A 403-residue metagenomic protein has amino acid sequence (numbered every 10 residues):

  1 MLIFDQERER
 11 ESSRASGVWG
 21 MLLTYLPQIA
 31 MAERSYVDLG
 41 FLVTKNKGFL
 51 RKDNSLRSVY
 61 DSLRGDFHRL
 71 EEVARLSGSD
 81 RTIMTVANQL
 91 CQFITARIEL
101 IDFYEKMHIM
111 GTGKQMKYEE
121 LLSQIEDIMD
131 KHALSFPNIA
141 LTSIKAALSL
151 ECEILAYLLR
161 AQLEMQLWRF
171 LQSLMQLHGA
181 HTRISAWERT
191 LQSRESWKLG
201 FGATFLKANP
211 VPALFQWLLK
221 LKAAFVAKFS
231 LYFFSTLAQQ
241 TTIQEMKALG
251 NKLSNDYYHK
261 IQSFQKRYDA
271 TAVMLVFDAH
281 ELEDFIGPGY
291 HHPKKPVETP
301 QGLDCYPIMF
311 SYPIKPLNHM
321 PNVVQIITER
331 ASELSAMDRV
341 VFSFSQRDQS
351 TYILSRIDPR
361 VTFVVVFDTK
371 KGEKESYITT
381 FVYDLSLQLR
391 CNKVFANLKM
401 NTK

Functional and structural regions predicted by a protein language model:
M1-K403: Intrinsically disordered, Ser/Thr-rich regulatory regions of eukaryotic membrane-trafficking proteins
